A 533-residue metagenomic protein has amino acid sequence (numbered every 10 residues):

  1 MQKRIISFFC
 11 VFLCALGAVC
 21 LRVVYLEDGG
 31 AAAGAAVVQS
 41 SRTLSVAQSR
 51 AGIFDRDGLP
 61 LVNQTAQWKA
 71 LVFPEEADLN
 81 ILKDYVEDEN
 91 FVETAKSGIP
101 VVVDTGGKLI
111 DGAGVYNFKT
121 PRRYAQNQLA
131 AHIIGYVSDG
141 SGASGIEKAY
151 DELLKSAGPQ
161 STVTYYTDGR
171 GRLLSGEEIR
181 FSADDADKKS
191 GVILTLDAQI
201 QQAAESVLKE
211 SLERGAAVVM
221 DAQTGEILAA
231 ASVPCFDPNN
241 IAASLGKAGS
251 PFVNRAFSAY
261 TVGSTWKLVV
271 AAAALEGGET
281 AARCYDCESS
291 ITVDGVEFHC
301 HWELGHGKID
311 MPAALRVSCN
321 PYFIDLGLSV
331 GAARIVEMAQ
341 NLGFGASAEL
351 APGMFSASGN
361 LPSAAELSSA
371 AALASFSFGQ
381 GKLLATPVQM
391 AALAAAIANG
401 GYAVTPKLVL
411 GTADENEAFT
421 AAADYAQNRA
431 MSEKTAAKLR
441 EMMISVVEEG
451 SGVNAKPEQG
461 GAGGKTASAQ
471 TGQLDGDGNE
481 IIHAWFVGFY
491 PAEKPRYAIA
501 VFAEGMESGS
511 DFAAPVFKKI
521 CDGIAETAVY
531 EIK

Functional and structural regions predicted by a protein language model:
M1-I241, R283, V336-N341, E504-K533: Periplasmic/cell-envelope proteins involved in peptidoglycan metabolism and beta-lactam response
P60-V62, A222-S264, V269-A503, G509 (+1 more regions): Beta-lactam-recognizing serine transpeptidase/beta-lactamase-like catalytic domain environment
